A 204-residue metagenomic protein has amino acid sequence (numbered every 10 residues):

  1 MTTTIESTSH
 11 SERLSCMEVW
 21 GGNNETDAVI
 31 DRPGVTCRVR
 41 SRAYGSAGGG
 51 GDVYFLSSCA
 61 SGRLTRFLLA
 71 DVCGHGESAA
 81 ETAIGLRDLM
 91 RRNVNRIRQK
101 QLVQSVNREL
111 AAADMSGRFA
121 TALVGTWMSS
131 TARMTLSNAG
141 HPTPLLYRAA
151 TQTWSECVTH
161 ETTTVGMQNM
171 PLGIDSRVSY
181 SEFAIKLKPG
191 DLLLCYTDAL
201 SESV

Functional and structural regions predicted by a protein language model:
M1-L68, C73, M90-V204: Conserved subregion of the PPM/PP2C metallophosphatase catalytic domain
H75-A83: Conserved long alpha-helical elements within nucleotide-processing catalytic cores of c-di-GMP signaling and class III
